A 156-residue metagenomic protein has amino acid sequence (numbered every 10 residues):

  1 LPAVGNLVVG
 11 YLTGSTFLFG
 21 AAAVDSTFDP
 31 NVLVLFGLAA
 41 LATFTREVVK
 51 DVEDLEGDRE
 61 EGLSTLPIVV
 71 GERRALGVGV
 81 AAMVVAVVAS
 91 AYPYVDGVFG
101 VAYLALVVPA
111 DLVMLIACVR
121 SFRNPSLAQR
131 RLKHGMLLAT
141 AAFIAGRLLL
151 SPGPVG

Functional and structural regions predicted by a protein language model:
L1-G156: Multi-pass alpha-helical membrane architecture of UbiA-family and related isoprenoid/lipid prenyltransferases
